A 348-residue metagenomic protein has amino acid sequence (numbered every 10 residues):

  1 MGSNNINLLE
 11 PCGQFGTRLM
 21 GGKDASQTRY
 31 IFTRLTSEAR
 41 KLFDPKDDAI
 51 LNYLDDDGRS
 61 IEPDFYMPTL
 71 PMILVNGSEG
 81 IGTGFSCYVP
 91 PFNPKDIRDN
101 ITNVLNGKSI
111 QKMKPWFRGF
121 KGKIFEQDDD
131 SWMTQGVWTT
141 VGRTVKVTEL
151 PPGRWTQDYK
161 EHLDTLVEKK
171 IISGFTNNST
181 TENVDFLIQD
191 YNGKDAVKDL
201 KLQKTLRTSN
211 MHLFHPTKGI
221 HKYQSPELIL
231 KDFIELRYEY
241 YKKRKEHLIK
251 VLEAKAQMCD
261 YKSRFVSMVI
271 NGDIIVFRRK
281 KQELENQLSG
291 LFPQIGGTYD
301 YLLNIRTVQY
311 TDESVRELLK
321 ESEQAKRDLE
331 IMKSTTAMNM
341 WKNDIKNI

Functional and structural regions predicted by a protein language model:
M1-D129, D185-D190: Catalytic phosphate-handling regions of large nucleic-acid enzymes and associated NTPases
G107-I348: Charged, surface-exposed alpha-helical interface/stalk elements
